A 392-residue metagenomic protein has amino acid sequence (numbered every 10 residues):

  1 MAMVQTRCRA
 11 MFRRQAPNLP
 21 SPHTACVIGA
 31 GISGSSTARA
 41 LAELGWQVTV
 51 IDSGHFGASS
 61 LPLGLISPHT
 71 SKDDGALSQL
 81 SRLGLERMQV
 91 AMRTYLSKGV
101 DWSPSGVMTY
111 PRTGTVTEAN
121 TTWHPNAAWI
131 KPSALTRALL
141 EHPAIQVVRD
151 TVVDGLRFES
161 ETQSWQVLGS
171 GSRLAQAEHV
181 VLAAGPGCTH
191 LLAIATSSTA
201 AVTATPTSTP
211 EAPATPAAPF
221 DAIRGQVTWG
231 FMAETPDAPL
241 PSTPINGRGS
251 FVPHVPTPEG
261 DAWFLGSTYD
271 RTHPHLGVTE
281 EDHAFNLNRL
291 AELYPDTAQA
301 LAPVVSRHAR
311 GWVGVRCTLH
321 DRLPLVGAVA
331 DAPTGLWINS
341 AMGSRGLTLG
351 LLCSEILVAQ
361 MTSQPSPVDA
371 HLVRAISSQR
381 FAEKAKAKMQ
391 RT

Functional and structural regions predicted by a protein language model:
M1-A25, E43: Extreme N-terminal leader/targeting segments of oxidoreductases
L19, C26, S33-L44, S60-T70 (+3 more regions): Active-site substrate-recognition segment that forms the wall of the catalytic cavity or substrate channel
C26-I28, A175-G187, S354: Short hydrophobic core segments
W46-D52: Short beta-strand "acidic-cap" motif of Rossmann-like dinucleotide-binding folds
L65-A127: Dinucleotide-binding Rossmann-like beta1-alpha1 core, especially the glycine-rich loop that anchors the ADP
G75-E86, T115, T122-L140, G277-D282 (+2 more regions): Short beta-strand to alpha-helix junction loop
N126-A127, A300-T392: C-terminal catalytic lobe of FAD-dependent flavoproteins
R149-W165: A conserved short coil-to-beta-strand element within the FAD-binding core of flavoproteins
